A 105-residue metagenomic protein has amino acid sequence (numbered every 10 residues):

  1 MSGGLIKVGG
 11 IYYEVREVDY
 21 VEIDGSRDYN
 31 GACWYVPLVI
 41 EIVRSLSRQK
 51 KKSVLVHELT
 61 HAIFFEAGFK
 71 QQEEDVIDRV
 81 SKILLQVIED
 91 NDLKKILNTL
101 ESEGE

Functional and structural regions predicted by a protein language model:
M1-K50, E66-E105: Metalloprotease/metallohydrolase-associated module, dominated by Zn2+-dependent proteases
S53-F65: Active-site recognition of the HExxH zinc-binding catalytic motif
